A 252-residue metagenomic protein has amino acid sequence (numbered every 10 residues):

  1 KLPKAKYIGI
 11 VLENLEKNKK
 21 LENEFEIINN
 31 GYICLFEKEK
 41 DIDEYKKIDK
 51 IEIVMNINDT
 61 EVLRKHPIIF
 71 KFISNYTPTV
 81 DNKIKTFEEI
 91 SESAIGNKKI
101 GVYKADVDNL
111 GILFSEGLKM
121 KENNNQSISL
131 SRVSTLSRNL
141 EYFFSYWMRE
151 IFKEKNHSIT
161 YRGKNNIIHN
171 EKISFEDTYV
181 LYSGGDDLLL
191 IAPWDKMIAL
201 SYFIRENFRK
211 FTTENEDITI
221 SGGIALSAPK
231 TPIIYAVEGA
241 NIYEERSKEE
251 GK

Functional and structural regions predicted by a protein language model:
K1-G184, L188-K252: Regulatory/sensor and coupling segments of signal-transduction and defense proteins
